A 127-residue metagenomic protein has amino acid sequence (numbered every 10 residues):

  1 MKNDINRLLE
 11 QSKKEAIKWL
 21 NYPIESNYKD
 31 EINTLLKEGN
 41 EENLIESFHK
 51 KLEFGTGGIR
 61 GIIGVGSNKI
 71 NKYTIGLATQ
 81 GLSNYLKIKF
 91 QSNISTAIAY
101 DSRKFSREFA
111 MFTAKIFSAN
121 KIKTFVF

Functional and structural regions predicted by a protein language model:
K2-I5: Charged/polar low-complexity intrinsically disordered segments, enriched in acidic residues
L9-T113: An N-terminal, well-structured beta->alpha segment
M111-K123: Short helix-loop-beta junction
V126-F127: A structural preference for short, hydrophobic beta-strand core positions in alpha/beta folds
